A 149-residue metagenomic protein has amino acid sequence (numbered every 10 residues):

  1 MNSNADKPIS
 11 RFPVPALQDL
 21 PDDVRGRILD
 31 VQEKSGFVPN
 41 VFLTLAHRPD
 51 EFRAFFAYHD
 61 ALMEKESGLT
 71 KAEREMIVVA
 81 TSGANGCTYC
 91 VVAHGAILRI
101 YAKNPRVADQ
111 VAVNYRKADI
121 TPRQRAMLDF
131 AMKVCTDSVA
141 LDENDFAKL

Functional and structural regions predicted by a protein language model:
M1-L149: Hydrophobic alpha-helical segments
